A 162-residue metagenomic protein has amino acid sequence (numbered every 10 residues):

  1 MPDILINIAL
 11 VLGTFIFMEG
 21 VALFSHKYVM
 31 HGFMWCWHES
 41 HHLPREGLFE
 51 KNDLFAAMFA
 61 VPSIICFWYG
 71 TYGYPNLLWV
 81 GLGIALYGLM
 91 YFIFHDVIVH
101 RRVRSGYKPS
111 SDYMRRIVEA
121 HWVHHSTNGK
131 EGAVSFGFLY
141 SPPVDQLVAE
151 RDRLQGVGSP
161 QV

Functional and structural regions predicted by a protein language model:
M1-L5, G13, F17, G32 (+3 more regions): Cytosolic/stromal cytosol-facing helical appendages immediately following the last transmembrane segment
V21-F33: Membrane-water interface of transmembrane alpha-helices
A60-C66: Hydrophobic, membrane-inserted alpha-helices
